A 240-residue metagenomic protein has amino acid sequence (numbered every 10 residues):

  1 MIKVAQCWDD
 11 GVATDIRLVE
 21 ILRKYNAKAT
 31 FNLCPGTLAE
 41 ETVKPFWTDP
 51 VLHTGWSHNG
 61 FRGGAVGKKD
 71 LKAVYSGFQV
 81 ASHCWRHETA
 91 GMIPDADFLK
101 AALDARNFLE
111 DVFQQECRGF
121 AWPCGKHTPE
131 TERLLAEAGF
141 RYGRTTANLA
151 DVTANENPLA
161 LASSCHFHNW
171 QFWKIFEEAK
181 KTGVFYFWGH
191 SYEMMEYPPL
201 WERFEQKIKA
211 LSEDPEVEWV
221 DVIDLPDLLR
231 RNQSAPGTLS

Functional and structural regions predicted by a protein language model:
M1-T14: Boundary/entry segment of secreted carbohydrate-active catalytic domains
A5-Q6, Q79, V217: Hydrophobic "anchor" residues on beta-strands that sit immediately upstream of conserved functional sites
C7, S82, Y142-R144, T153-W173 (+2 more regions): Glycan-processing catalytic domains of CAZymes
D10-A13, P123-H127, C165-N169: Short beta->alpha connector loops
D15, F98, A102, F172 (+1 more regions): Aromatic/hydrophobic pocket-lining residues that form the small-molecule binding cavity in soluble enzyme cores
R17-I21, E130-L134, K174-I175, K207: A short acidic, amphipathic alpha-helical/loop segment
K24-N26, E110, R141-A150, G189-S240: C-terminal domain-boundary segment and adjacent tail
Y25-R133, L149, A154-L159, V184-M194: Metal-dependent polysaccharide deacetylase catalytic core of the NodB/CE4 family, i.e., the active-site-bearing domain
